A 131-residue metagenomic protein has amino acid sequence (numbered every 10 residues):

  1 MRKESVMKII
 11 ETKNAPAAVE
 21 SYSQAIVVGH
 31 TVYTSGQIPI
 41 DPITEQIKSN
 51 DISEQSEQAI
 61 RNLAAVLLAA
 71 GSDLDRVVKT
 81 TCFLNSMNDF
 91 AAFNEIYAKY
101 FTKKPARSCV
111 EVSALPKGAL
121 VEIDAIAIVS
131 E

Functional and structural regions predicted by a protein language model:
K3-E131: Short, polar/acidic, helix-capping and beta-turn segments at strand->helix junctions that line the mouths
